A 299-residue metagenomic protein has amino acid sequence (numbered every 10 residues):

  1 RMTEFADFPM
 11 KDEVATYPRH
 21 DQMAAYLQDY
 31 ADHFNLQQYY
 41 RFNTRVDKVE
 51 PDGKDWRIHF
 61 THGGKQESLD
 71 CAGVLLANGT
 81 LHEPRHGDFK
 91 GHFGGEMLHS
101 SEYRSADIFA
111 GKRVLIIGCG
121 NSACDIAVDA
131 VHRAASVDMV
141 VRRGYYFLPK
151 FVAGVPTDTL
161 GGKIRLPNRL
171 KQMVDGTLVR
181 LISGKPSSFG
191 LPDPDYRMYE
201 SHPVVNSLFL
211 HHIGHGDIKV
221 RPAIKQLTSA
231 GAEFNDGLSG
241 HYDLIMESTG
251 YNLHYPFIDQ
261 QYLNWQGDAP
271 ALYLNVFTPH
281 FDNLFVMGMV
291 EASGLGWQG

Functional and structural regions predicted by a protein language model:
R1-M2, K90, G154: Short, flexible, mixed-charge acidic loops at enzyme active sites
F5: Glycine-rich FAD cofactor-binding loop and adjacent beta-loop-alpha segment at the N-terminus of flavoprotein
P9, V14-F151, G162-G299: Flavin (primarily FAD) cofactor-binding/catalytic cores of flavoenzymes
